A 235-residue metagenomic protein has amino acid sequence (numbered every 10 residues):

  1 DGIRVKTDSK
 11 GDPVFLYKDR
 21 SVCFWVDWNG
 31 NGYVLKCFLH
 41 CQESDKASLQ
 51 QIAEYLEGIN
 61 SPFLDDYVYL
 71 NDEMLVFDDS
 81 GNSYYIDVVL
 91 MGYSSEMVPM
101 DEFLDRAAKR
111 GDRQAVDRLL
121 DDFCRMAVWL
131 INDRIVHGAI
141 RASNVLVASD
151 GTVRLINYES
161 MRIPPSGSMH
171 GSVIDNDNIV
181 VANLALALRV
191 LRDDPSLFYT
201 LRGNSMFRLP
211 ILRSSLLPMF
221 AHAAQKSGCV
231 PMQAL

Functional and structural regions predicted by a protein language model:
D1-V14: Conserved N-terminal boundary motif of the eukaryotic protein kinase catalytic domain
G11-P13, D19-V68: ATP-binding glycine-rich loop module of kinase domains
D66-R118: Conserved structural core of kinase catalytic domains
A127-S143, V147-A148: Catalytic-loop of the protein kinase fold
N157-R162: Activation of the activation-loop gatekeeper triad in protein kinase-fold domains
A185-R189: Hydrophobic anchor on a C-lobe helix of Hanks-type protein kinase catalytic domains
V190-L235: Helical subdomain adjoining the active site within ATP-dependent kinase catalytic cores
